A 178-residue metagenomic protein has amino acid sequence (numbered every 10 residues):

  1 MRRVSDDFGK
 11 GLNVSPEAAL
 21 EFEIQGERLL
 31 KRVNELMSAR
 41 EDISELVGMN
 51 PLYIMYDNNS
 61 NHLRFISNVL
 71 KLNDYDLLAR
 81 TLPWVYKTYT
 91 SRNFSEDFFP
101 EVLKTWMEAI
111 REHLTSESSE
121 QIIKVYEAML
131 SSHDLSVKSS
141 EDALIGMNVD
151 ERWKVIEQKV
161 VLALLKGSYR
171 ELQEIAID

Functional and structural regions predicted by a protein language model:
M1-D178: Core of compact, soluble alpha-helical bundle domains
